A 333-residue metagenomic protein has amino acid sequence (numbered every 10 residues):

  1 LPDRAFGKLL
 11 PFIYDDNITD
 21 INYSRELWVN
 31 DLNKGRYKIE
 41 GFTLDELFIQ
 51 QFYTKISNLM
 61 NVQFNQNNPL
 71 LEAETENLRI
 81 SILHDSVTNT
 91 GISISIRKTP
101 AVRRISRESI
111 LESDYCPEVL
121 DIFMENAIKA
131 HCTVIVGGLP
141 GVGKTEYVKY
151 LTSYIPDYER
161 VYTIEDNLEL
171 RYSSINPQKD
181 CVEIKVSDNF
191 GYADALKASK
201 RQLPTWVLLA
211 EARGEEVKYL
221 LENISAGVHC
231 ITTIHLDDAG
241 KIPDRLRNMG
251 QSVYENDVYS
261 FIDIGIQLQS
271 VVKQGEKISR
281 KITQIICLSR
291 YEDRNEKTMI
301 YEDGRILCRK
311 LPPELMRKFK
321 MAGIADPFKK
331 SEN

Functional and structural regions predicted by a protein language model:
L1-F12, E276-N333: NTP-binding/hydrolysis catalytic cores, primarily Walker-type P-loop NTPases
L1-Y37: N-terminal anchoring/assembly modules that precede and organize ATP-driven motor systems
D15, N30, K34-A130: P-loop NTP-binding catalytic core
V134, T152-D257, S270: Switch/coupling sub-region of P-loop NTPases
V136-G138: Hydrophobic anchor at the beta1->P-loop junction of P-loop NTPases
G141: Walker A (P-loop) phosphate-binding loop of P-loop NTPases
K144: Conserved lysine of the Walker
Y147, L151: Hydrophobic positions on the alpha1 helix immediately C-terminal to the Walker A/P-loop
